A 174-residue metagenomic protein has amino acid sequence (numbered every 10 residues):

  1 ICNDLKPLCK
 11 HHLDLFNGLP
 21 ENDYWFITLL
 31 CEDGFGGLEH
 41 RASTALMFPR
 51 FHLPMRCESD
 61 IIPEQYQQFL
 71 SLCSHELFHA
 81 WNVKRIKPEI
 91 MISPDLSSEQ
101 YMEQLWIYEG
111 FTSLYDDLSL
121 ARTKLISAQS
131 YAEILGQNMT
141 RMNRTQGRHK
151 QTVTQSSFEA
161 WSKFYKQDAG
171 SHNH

Functional and structural regions predicted by a protein language model:
I1-Q104: Juxtacatalytic substrate-recognition/specificity segment
K87-D95, E99-H174: Acidic/His/Gly-enriched intrinsically disordered linker/tail segments that often contain short helix/coil "MoRF-like"
